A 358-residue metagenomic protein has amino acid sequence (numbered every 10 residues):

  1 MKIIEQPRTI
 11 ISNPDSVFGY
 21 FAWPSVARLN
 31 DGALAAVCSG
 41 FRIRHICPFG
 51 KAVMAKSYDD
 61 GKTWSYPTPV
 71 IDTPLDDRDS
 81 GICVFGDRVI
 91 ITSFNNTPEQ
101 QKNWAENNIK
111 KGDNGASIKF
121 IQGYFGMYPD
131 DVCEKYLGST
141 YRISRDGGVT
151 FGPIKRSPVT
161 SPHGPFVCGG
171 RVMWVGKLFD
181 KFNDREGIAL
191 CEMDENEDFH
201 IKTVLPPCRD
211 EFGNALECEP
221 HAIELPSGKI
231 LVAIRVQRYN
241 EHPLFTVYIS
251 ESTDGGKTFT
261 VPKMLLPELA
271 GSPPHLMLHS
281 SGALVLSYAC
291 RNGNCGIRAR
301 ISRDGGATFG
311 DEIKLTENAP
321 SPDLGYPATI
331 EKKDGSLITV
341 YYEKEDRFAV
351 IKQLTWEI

Functional and structural regions predicted by a protein language model:
M1-I358: Asp-box/BNR beta-propeller blade signature and adjacent active/binding-site loops in extracellular glycan-interacting
